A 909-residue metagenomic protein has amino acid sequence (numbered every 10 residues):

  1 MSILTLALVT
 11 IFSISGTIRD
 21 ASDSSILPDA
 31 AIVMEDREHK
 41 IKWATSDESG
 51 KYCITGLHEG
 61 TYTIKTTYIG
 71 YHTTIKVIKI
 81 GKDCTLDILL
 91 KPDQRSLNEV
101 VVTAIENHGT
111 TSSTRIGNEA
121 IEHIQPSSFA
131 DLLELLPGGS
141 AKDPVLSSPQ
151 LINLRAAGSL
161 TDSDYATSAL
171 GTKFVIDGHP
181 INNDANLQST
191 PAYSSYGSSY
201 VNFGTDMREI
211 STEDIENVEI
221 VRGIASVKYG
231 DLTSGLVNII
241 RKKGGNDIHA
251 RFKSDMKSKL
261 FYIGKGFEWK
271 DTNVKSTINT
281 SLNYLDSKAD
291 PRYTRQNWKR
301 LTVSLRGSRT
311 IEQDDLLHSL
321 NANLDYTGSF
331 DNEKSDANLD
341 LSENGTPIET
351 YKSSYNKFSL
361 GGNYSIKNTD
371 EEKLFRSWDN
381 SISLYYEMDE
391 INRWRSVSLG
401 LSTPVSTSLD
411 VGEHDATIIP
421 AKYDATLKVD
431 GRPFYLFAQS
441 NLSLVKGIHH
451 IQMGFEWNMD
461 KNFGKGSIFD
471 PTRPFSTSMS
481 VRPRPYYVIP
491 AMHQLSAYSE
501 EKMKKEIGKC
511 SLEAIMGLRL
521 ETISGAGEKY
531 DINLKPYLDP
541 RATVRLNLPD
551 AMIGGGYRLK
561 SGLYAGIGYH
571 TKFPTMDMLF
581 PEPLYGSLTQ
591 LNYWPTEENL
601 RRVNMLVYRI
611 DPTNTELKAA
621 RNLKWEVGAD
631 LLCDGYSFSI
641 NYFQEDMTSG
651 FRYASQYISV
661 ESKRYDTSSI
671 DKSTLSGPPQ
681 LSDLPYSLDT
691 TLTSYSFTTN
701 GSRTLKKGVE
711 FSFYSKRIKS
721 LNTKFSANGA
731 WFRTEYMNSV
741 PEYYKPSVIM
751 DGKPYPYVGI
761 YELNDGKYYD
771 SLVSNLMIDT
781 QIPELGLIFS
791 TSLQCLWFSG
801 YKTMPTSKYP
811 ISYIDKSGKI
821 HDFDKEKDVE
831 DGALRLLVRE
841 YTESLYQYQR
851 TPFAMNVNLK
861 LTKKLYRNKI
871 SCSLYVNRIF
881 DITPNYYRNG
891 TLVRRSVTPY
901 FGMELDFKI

Functional and structural regions predicted by a protein language model:
R19-D23, A30-R37, T67-Y71, G81-E122: Short, acidic, small-residue-rich periplasmic hinge/interaction motif at the N-terminus of Gram-negative outer-membrane
T85-L89, F129-L132, L151-N153, V175 (+2 more regions): N-terminal periplasmic accessory domains that precede and gate Gram-negative outer-membrane beta-barrel machines
A130, E134-Q188: Extracytoplasmic beta-strand/coil segments of soluble accessory domains associated with Gram-negative outer-membrane
H179-V221: Short acidic/polar hinge/loop motifs at secondary-structure boundaries that mediate gating or recognition
I215, H249-D286, R292-Y385: Transmembrane beta-barrel wall of Gram-negative outer-membrane proteins
I311-S329, Y351-K529, G708-E710: Face-selective signature of the C-terminal outer-membrane beta-barrel domain
G508-K509, D646, R664-S807, D906: Gram-negative outer-membrane beta-barrel transporters
M647-S649, Q794-Y841, T851-N856, K860-I909: C-terminal beta-signal and adjacent terminal beta-strands/loops of Gram-negative outer-membrane beta-barrel proteins
